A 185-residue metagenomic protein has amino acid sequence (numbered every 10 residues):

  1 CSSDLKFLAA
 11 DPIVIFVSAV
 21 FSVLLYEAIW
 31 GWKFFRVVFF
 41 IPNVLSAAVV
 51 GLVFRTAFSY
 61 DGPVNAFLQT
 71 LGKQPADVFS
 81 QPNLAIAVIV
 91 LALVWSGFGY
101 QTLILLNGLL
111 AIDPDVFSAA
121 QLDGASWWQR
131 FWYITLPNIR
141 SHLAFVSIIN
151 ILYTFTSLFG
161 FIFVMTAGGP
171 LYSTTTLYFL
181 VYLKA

Functional and structural regions predicted by a protein language model:
C1-A185: A structural signal for multi-pass alpha-helical bundles of membrane permease subunits that mediate small-molecule
